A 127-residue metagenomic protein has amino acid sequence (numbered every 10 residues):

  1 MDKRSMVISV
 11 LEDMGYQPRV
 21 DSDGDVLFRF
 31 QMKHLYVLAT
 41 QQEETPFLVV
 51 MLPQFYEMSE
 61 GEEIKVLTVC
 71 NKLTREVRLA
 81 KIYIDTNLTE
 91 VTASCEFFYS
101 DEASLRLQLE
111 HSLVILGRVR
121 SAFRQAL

Functional and structural regions predicted by a protein language model:
M1-V37, D85: Charge-rich, low-complexity N-terminal segments
D2-M6, M58-V66, Q108-I115: Short amphipathic alpha-helical segments
D23-G24, E44-P46, N87-T89: Beta-strand-connecting loop/turn residues
Q31-E62: Long, continuous compositionally biased terminal/linker segments
M51-E90: Short, internal acidic amphipathic alpha-helical interface segments that mediate docking to partner proteins
Q54-M58, F97-L105: A generic structural motif
V91-C95: Short, aliphatic-rich beta-strand segments
L107-L127: A conserved amphipathic terminal alpha-helix motif
